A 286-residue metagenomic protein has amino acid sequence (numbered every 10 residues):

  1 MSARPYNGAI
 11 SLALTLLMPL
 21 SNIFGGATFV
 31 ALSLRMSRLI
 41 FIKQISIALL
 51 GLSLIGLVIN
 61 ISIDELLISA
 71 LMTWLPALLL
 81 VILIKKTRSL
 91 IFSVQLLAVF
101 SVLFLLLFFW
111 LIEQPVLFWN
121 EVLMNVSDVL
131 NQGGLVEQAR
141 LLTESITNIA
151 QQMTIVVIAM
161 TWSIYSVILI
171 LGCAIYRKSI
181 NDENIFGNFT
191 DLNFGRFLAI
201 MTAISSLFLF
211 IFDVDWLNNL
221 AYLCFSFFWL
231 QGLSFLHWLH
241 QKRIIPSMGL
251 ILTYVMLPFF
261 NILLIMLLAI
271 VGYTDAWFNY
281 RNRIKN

Functional and structural regions predicted by a protein language model:
M1-K43, P246-Y254: Hydrophobic transmembrane alpha-helices
L16-F24, M36-R38, I59-D64, I211-V214 (+1 more regions): Transmembrane helix interruption/hinge and helix-loop junction motifs
N22-V81, V271-D275: Alpha-helical membrane segments and adjacent membrane-interface helices in multi-pass membrane proteins
G56-I59, L67-L111: Short helix-perturbing small/polar motifs within transmembrane alpha-helices
L106-M153: Membrane-interface interhelical loops and short interface/amphipathic helices in multi-pass inner-membrane
V156-I180: Transmembrane alpha-helical segments in integral membrane proteins
K178-G232: Small-residue-rich helix-loop
V214-D215, A221-N286: Long, positively charged, glycine-interspersed low-complexity recognition regions
